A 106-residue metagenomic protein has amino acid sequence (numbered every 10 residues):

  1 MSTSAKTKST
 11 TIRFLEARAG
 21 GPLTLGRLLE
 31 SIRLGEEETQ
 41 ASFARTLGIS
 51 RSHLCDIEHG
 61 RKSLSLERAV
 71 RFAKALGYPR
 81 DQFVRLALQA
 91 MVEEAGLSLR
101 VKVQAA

Functional and structural regions predicted by a protein language model:
M1-S31, G35, P79-R85, A90-A106: N-terminal flexible/basic segments that precede or flank functional cores
L25, E36, S50, S65: Flexible coil/turn residues that form the inter-helical turn or adjacent wing/linker of helix-turn-helix
R33, A44, A73: The alpha-helix within a helix-turn-helix
L34, G48, H59-R61, L88: Residue-level detection of the helix-turn-helix DNA-binding "recognition helix"
E37-D56: Short alpha-helical DNA-recognition segment
T39, R61-K74: Short, basic-rich loop-to-helix N-cap that marks the start of a DNA-contacting helix
S52, S63, V92-E93: Short Asp/Glu-rich motifs
